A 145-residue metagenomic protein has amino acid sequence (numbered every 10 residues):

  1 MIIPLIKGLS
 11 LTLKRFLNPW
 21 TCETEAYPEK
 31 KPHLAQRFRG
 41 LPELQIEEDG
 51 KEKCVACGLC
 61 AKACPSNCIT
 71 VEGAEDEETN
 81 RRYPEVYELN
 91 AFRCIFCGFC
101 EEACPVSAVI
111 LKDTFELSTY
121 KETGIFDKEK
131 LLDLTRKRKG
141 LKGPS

Functional and structural regions predicted by a protein language model:
M1-R82, E88, F92-R93, E102 (+1 more regions): Non-ligating segments of multi-cofactor redox enzymes
C97: Basic, alpha-helical nucleic-acid-binding regions used in initiation and control of genome expression
